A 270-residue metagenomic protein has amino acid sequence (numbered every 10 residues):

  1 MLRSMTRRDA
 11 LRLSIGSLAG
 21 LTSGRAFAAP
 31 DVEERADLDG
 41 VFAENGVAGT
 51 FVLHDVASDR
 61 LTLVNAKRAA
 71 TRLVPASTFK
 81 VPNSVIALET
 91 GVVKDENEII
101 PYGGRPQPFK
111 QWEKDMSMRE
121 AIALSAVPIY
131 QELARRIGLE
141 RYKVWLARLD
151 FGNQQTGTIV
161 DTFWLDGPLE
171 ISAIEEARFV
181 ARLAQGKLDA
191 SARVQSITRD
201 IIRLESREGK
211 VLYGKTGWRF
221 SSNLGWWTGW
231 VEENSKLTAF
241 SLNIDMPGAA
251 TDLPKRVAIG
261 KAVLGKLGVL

Functional and structural regions predicted by a protein language model:
M1-L18: N-terminal secretory signal peptides and thylakoid transit peptides that target proteins across membranes
L11, I15, A29-D39, N45 (+5 more regions): Structured C-terminal helix/loop/strand segments within mature extracytoplasmic catalytic/sensor domains
F27-V74: Beta-lactamase-like hydrolase cores
E34, E89-G104, A190-Q195: Short, well-structured active-site flanking segments
R72-E96, A121, F240: Active-site SXXK
V81, A121, S125, G167-L188 (+1 more regions): Active-site-proximal alpha-helical segments within enzyme catalytic domains
F109-M118, Y130-Q185: Mid-domain, small-residue-enriched loop/turn segments at the edges of structured enzyme/sensor domains
